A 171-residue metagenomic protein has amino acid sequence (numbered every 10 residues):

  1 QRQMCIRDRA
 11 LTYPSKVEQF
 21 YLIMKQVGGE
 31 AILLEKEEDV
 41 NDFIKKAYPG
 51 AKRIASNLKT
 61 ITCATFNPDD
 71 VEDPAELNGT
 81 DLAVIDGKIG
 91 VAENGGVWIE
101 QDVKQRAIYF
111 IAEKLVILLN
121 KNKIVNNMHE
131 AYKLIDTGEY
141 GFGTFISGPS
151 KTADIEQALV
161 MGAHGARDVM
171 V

Functional and structural regions predicted by a protein language model:
R2-I6: Short, small-residue-biased leader/transition segments that mark boundaries at the very start of proteins
A10-L11, G162: Short, small-residue-enriched loops and turns at beta-alpha junctions that line or gate enzyme active sites
L11-D81, G87: Cytosolic covalent-transfer regions centered on His/Cys nucleophiles that carry phosphoryl or persulfide groups
N78, A83-V171: Conserved phosphate- and dinucleotide-binding cores of soluble alpha/beta proteins, encompassing both enzyme active
